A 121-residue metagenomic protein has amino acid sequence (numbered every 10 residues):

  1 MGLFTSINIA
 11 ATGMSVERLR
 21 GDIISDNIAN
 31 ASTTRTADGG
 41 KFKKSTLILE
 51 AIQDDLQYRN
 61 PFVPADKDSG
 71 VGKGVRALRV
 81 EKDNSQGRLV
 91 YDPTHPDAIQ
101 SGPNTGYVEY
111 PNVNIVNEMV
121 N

Functional and structural regions predicted by a protein language model:
M1-N121: Amphipathic alpha-helical polymerization modules
